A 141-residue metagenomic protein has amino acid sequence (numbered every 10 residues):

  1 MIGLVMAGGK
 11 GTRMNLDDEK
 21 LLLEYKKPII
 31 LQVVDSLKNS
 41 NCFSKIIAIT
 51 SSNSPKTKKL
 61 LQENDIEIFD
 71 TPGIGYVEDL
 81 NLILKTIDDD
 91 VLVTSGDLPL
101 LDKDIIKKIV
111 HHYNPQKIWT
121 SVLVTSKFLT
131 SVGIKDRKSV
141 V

Functional and structural regions predicted by a protein language model:
M1, K26, N41-S44, Q62-I66 (+2 more regions): Short glycine/proline-enriched coil/turn segments at helix->beta-strand junctions
M1-P55: N-terminal glycine-rich phosphate-binding loop and ensuing alpha1 helix
K10, D97-L98: Active-site metal-binding loops of divalent metal-dependent hydrolases
S36, S40, L82-T86, K108 (+1 more regions): A generic secondary-structure signal
I49-S51, F69-P72, V122: Conserved beta-strand termini and adjacent loop/short-helix elements that scaffold enzyme active sites in alpha/beta
S51, T94-G96: Active-site acidic Asp-centered loop
K56-V93, L101: Short phosphate-binding loop-to-helix
L101-V141: Conserved core of the sugar-phosphate nucleotidyltransferase
